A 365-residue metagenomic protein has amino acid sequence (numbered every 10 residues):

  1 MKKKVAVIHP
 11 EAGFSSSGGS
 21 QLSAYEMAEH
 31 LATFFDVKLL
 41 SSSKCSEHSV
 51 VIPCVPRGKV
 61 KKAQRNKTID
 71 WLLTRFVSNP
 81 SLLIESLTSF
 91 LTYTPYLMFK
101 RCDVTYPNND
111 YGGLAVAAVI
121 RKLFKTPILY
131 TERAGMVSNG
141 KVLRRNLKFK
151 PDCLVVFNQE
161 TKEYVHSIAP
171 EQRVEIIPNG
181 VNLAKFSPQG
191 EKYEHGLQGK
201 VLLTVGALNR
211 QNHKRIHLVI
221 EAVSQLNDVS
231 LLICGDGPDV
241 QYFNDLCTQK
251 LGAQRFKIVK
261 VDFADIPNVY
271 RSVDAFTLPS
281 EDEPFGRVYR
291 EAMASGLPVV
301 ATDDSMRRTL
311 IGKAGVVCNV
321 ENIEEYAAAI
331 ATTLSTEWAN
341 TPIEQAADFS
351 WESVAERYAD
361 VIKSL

Functional and structural regions predicted by a protein language model:
I8, G196-K214, I220-S224, L232: Conserved donor-binding/catalytic core segment of Leloir-type glycosyltransferases
E85-S86, P107-G113: Short His-centered aromatic/hydrophobic patch
E160, G180: Carbohydrate-associated surface elements
N244-V261: Nucleotide-activated donor-binding/catalytic signature segment of Leloir-type glycosyltransferases, i.e., the conserved
V261, N268-V273, Y358: Short alpha-helical donor nucleotide-sugar binding micro-motif in glycosyltransferases
E281: Aromatic "clamp/platform" in nucleotide-sugar-dependent glycosyltransferases that forms part of the donor/acceptor
P298-A301: Short hydrophobic beta-strand element within catalytic cores of glycosyltransferases and related nucleotide-activated
K313-I323, A331-T336: Conserved acidic donor-binding segment of nucleotide-sugar-dependent glycosyltransferases
